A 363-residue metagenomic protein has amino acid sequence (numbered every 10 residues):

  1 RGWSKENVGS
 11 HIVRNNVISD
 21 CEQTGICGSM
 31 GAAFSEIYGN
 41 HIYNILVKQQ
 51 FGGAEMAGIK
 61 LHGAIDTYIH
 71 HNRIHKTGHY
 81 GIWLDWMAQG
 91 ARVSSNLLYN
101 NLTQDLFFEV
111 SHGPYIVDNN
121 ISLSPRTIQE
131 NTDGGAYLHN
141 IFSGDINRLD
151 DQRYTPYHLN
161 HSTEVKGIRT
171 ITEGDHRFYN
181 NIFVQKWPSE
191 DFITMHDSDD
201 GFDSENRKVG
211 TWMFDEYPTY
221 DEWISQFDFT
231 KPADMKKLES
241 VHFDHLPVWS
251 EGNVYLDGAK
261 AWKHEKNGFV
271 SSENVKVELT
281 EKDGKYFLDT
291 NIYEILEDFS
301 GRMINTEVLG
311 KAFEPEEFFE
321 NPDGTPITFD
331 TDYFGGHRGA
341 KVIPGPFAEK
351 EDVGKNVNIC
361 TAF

Functional and structural regions predicted by a protein language model:
R1-R302: Glycine- and acidic/polar-rich repeat regions and solenoidal domains
L46, D85, N267, D323-G324 (+2 more regions): Glycine-centered flexibility motif
H62, P322, D330-D332, G336 (+2 more regions): Surface-exposed loop/turn and secondary-structure junction residues enriched for glycine/proline
S300-A340: Active-site and glycan-interaction determinants of carbohydrate-active enzymes
A340-F363: Short, surface-exposed, low-complexity cationic segments
